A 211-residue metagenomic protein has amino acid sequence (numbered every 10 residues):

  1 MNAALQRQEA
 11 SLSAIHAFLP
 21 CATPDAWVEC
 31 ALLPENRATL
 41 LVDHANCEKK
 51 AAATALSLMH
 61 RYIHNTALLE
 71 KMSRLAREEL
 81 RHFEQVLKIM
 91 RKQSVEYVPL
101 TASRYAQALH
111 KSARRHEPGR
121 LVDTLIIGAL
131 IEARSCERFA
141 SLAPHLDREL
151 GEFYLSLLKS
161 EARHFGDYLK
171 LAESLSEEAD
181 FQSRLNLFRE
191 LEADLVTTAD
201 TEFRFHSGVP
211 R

Functional and structural regions predicted by a protein language model:
M1-R211: Non-heme di-metal
